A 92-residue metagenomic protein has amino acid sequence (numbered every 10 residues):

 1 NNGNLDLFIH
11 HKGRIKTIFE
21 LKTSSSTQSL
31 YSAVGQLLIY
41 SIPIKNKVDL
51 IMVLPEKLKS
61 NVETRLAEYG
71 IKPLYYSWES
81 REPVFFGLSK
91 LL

Functional and structural regions predicted by a protein language model:
N1-N2: A short acidic/basic microdomain associated with nuclease active sites
L7-I9, G13-S26: Conserved catalytic cores of phosphodiester-cleaving nucleases, focusing on short active-site segments
E20-K22, M52-L54, Y76: Conserved beta-strand segments of the P-loop GTPase G domain that flank and frequently precede/overlap
S25, K57, S80: Residue-level detector of flexible, active-site-proximal loop/helix-junction positions within diverse enzyme catalytic
S25-Q36: Active-site-adjacent loop/helix micro-motif of nuclease/hydrolase catalytic cores
P43-I71: Nucleic-acid nuclease catalytic cores
G70-S89: A glycine-rich helix N-cap at a beta->alpha junction
